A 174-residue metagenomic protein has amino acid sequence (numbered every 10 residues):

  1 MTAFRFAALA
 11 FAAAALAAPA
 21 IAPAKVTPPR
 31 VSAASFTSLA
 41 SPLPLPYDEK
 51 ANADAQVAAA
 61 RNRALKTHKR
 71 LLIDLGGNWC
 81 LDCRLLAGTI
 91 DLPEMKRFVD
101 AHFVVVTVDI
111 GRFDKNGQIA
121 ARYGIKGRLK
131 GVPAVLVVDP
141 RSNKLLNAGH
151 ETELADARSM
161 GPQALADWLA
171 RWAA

Functional and structural regions predicted by a protein language model:
A7-A18: Bacterial N-terminal signal peptides
K25-T67: N-terminal leader/targeting and pre-domain segments
A51, G88, L92-G117: Thiol-based oxidoreductase modules, predominantly thioredoxin-like and allied folds used for disulfide exchange
H68-L71, G76-W79: Short pre-active-site segment immediately N-terminal to redox-active cysteine/selenocysteine motifs in thiol-based
G77-I90: Conserved redox-active cysteine motifs that mediate thiol-disulfide chemistry, especially di-cysteine Cys-X(1-2)-Cys
G111-G131, R141: Structural alpha/beta surface segment adjacent to cysteine/selenocysteine redox centers across thiol/disulfide enzymes
L129-A174: Non-catalytic, surface beta->alpha helical segment in thiol-disulfide oxidoreductase systems
